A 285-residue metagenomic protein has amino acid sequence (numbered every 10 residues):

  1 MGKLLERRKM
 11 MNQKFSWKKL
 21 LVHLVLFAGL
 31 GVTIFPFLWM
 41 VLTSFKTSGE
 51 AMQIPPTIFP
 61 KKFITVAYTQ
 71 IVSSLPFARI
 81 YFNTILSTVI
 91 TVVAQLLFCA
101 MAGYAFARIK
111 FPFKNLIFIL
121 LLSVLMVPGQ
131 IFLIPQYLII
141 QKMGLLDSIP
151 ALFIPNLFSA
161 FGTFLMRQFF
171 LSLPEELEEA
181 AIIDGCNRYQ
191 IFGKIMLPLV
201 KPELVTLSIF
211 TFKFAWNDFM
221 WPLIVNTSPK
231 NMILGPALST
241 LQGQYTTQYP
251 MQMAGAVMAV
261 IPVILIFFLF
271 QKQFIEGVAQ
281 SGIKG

Functional and structural regions predicted by a protein language model:
M1-F15: Short, Lys/Arg-rich, polar N-terminal cytosolic tail immediately upstream of the first transmembrane signal-anchor
Q13-G285: A structural signal for multi-pass alpha-helical bundles of membrane permease subunits that mediate small-molecule
